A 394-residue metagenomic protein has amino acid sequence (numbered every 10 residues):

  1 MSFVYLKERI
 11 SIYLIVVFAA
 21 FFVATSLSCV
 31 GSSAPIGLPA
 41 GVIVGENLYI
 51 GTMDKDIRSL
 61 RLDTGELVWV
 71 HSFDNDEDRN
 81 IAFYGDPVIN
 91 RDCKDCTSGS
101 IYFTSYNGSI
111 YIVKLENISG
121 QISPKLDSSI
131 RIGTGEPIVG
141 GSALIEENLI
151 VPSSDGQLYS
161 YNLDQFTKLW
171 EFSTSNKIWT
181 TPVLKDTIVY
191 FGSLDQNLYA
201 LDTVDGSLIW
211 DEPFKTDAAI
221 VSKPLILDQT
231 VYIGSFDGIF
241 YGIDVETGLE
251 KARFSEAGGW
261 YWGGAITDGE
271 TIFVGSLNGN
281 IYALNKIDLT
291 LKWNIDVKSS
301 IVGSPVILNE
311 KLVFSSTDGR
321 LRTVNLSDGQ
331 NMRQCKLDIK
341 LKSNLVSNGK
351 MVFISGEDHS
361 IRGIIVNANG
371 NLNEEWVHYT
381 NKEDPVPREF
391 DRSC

Functional and structural regions predicted by a protein language model:
F3-V16: Bacterial N-terminal signal peptides that target proteins for export
S11, L27, R91-K94, R333 (+1 more regions): Secreted/extracellular small peptides and ectodomain modules produced from precursors
Y13-S26: Bacterial N-terminal signal peptides
C29-P39, E46-N47, T64-R79, E116-T134 (+6 more regions): Aromatic (tryptophan-biased) beta-strands that constitute blades/sheets of beta-rich domains
S33-D56, N80-Y111, I130-Y159, F172-Y199 (+5 more regions): Repeat-blade elements of multi-bladed beta-propeller folds
K55-G65: Beta-propeller domains
L60, V113-E116, Y161, L201 (+4 more regions): Hydrophobic/aromatic beta-strand positions that recur at structurally equivalent sites within the blades
